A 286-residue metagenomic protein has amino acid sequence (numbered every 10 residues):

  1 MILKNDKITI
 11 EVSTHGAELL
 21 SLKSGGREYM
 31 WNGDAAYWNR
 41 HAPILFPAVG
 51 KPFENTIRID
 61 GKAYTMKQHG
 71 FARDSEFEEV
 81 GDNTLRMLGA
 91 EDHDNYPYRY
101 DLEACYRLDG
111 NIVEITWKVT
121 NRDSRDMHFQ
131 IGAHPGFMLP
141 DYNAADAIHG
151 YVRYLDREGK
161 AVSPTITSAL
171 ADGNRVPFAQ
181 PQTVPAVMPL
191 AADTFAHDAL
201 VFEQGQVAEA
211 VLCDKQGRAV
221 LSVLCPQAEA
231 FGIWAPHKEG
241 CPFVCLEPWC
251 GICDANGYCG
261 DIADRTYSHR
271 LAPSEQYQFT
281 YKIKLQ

Functional and structural regions predicted by a protein language model:
M1-I59, A63, Q206-A228, E275-L285: Beta-strand-rich N-terminal accessory domains
V12, W117-D123: Asparagine-centered strand-capping/turn motif at beta-strand->loop junctions
S21-K23, R125-I131: Short, hydrophobic/aromatic beta-strand segments
K62-G110: Extended, loop-rich substrate-binding clefts of extracytoplasmic carbohydrate-active enzymes
F71, Q130-M138: Histidine-centered catalytic micro-motifs
L139, N143-P226: Active-site/ligand-binding surface loops and adjacent short beta/alpha elements that line catalytic pockets across
A219-L285: Active-site pocket scaffolds in enzymes
